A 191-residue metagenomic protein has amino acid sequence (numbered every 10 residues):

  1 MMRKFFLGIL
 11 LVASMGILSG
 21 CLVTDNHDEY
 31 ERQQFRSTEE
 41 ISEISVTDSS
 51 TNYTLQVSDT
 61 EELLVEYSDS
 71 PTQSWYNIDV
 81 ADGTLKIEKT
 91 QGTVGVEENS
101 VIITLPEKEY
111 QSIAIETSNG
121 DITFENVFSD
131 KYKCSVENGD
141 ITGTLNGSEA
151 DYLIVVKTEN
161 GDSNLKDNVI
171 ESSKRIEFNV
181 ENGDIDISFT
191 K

Functional and structural regions predicted by a protein language model:
M1-F5, I9: Positively charged n-region of N-terminal signal peptides that target proteins for export
I17-G20: C-terminal motif of bacterial Sec signal peptides marking the signal peptidase cleavage site
V23-A81, F124, I185-K191: Short linear S-[DN]-x-LW-Φ motif typified by the pepsin-like aspartic protease active-site region
Q33-F35, N52-V57, W75-I78, S100-P106 (+5 more regions): Short, T/G/N/S-enriched strand-turn elements that build extracellular solenoid repeat scaffolds
E40, S49, D59, A81 (+10 more regions): Repetitive beta-strand solenoid architecture
S70, E88-N99: Secondary-structure transition/turn motif
F124-K191: Short, surface-exposed interaction patches in beta-rich subdomains that mediate adhesion/assembly near membranes
